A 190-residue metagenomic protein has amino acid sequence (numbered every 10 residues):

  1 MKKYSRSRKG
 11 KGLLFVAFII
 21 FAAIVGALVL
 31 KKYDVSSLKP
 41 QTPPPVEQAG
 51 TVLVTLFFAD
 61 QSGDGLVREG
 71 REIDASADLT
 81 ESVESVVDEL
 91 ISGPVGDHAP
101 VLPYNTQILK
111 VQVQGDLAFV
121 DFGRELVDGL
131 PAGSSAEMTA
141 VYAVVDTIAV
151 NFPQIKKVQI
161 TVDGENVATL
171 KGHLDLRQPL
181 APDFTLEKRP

Functional and structural regions predicted by a protein language model:
M1-P190: Bimodal "functional hotspot" detector
